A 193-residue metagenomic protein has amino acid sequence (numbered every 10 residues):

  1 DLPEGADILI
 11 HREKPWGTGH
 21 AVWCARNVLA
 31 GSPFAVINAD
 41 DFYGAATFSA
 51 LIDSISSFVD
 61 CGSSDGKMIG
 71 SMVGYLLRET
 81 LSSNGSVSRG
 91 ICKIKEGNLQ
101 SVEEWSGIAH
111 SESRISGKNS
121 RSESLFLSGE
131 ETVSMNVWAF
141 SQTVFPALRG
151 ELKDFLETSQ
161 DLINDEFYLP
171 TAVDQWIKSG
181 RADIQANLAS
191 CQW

Functional and structural regions predicted by a protein language model:
D1-A6, R78-T80, I108-H110, Q192-W193: A short acidic, often aromatic-flanked loop/helix-cap motif at beta-alpha or helix-coil junctions that lines enzyme
D1-N38, Y43-A50, S57, C61-D65: Conserved N-terminal catalytic core of the sugar/cofactor nucleotidyltransferase
G31-P33, I69, A182: Short coil/turn segments at beta-strand junctions that form active-site/ligand-binding loops
A35-N38, M72-L76, L188: Short beta-strand segments
G44-W138, Q142: Conserved core of the sugar-phosphate nucleotidyltransferase
K93-L99, S179-G180, A189-C191: Short acidic-glycine loop/turn motifs at beta-strand connectors
Q142-T143, C191: Alpha-helix/helix-capping structural signal
R149, K153-L188: A C-terminal functional module that forms or caps the active site or interfaces directly with catalytic machinery
